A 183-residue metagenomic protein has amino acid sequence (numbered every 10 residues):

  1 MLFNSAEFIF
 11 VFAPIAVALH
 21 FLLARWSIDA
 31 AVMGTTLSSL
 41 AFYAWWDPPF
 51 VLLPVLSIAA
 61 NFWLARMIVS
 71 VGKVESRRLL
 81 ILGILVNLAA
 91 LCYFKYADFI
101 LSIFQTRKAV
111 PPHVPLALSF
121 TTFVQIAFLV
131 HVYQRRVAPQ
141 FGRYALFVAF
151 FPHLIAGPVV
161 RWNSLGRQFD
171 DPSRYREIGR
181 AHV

Functional and structural regions predicted by a protein language model:
M1-H182: Membrane-embedded transmembrane alpha-helical bundles that form the catalytic cores of multi-pass lipid-modifying
